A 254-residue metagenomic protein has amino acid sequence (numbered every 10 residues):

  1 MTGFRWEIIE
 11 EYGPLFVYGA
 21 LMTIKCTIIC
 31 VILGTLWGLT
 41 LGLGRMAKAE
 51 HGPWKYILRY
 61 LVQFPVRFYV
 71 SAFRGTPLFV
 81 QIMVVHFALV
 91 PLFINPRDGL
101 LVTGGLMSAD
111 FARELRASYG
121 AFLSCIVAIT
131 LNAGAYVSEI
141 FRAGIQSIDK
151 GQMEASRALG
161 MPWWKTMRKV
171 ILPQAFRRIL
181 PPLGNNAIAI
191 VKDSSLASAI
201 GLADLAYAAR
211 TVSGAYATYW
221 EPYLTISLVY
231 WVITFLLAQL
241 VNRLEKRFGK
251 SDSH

Functional and structural regions predicted by a protein language model:
M1-H254: Transmembrane alpha-helices and adjacent helix-loop boundaries
